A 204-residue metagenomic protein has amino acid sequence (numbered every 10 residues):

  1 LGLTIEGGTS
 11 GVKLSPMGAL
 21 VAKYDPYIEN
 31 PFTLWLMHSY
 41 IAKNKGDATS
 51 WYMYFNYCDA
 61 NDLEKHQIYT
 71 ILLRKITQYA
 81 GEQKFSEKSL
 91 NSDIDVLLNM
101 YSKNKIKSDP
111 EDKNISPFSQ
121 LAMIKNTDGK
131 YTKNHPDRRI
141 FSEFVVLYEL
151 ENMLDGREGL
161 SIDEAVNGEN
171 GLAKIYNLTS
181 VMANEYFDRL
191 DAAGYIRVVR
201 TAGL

Functional and structural regions predicted by a protein language model:
L3-L204: Donor-sugar nucleotide-binding helix/loop cap in glycosyltransferases
